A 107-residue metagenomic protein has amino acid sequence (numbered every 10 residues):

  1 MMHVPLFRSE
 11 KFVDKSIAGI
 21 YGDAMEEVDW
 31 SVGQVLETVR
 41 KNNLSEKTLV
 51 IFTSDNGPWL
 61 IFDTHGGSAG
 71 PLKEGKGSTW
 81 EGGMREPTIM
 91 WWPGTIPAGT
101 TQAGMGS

Functional and structural regions predicted by a protein language model:
M1-D23, W59, G66-A69: Active-site His/acidic residue clusters
M1-H3, W30, N56-W59, T79 (+1 more regions): Solvent-exposed loop/turn segments at secondary-structure junctions within structured extracellular/periplasmic domains
M1-V13, R40-L49, E81: Active-site regions of oxyanion-processing enzymes, predominantly non-cytosolic
K15, K47-V50, G75-K76, W92: Exposed boundary/loop context
G19-E26, Q102-G106: Soluble non-cytosolic domains of exported or imported proteins
E27-T64: Metal-dependent active-site segment of extracytoplasmic phospho-/sulfohydrolases and closely related
G33-N42, F62, S68-S107: Substrate-binding rim/cap in mid-to-C-terminal beta-strand-loop elements of soluble/periplasmic
